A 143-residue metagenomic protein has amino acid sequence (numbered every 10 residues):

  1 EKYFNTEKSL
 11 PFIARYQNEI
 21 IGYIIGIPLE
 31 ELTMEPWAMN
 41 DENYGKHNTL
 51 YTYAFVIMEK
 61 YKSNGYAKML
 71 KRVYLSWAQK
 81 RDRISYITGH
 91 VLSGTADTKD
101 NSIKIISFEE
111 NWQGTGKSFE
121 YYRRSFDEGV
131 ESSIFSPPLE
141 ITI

Functional and structural regions predicted by a protein language model:
E1-Y16: Active-site rim helix/loop that mediates acceptor-substrate recognition in acyltransferases
Y16-G22: Glycine-rich acetyl-CoA-binding "A-motif" of GNAT/NAT acetyltransferases
I20, K104-I105: Residue-level detector of beta-propeller blades
I24-A54: Conserved acyl-donor/pantetheine-binding loop and adjacent beta-alpha core of acyl/acetyltransferases and related
Y51-I57, K62-W77: Conserved acetyl-CoA-binding loop-helix of GNAT-fold acetyltransferases
A78-S93: Conserved GNAT acetyl-CoA-binding A-motif
T95-K99: Short, charged/polar "capping" segments at the starts of alpha-helices and the immediately preceding loops
I105-I143: C-terminal "cap" of GNAT-fold acetyltransferases
